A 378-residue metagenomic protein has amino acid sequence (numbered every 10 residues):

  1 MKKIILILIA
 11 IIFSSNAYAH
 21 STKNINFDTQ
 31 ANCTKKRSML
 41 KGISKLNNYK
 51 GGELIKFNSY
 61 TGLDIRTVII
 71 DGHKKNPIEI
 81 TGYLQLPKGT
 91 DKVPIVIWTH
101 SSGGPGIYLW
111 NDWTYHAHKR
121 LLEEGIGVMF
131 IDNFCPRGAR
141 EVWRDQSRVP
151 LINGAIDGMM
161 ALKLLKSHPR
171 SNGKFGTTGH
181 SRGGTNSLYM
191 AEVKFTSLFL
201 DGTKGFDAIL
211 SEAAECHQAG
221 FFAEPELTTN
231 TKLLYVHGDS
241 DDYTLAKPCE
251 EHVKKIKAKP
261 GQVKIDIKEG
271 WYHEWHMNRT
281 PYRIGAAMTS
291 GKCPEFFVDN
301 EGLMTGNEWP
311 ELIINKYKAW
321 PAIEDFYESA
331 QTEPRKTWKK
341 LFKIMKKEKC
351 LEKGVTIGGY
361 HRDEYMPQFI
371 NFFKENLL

Functional and structural regions predicted by a protein language model:
N24-T90: N-terminal cap/lid segment of alpha/beta-hydrolase-fold proteins
G89-V93, W98-R140, Q218-A219, D242-A246: Short substrate-entry loop that stabilizes the transition state in hydrolases
S102, S181-G184: Active-site loop->helix "elbow" adjoining a glycine-rich segment at hydrolase catalytic centers
Q146-P169, Y189: Alpha/beta-hydrolase active-site loop
K166, G184-F199: Short glycine-enriched nucleophile-adjacent loop and the immediately C-terminal alpha-helix near the catalytic center
R170-S181: Alpha/beta-hydrolase fold nucleophile elbow
D201-G270: The feature captures the conserved acid-bearing segment of alpha/beta-hydrolase catalytic domains
Q262-L378: C-terminal catalytic histidine-bearing segment of alpha/beta-hydrolase fold enzymes
